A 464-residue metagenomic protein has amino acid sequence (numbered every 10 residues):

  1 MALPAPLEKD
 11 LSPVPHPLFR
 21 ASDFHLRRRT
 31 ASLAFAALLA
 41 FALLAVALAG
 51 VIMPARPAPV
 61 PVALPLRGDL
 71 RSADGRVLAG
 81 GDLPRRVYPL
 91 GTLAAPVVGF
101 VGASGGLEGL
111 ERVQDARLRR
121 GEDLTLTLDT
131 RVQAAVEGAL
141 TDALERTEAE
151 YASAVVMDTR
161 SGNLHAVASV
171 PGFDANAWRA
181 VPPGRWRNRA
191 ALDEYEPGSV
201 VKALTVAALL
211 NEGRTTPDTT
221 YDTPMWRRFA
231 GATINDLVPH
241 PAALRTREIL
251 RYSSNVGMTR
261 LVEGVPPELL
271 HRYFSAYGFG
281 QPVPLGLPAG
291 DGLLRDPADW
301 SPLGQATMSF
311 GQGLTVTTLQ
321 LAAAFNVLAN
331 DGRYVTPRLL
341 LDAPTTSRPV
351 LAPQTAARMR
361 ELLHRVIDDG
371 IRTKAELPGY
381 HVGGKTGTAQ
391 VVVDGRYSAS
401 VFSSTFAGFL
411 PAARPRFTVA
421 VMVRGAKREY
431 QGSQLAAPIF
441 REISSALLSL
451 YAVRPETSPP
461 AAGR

Functional and structural regions predicted by a protein language model:
M1-R179, R185, R189-E194, S199 (+4 more regions): Periplasmic/cell-envelope proteins involved in peptidoglycan metabolism and beta-lactam response
A2-L18, T159-S199, L204-G425, G432 (+3 more regions): Beta-lactam-recognizing serine transpeptidase/beta-lactamase-like catalytic domain environment
